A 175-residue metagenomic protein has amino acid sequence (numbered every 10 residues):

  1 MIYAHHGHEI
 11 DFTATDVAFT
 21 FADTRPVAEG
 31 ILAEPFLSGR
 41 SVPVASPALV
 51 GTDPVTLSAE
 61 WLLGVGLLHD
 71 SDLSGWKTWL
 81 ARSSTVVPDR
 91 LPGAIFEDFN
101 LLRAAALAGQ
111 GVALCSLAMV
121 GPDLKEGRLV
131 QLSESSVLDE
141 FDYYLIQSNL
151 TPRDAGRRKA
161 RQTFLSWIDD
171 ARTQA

Functional and structural regions predicted by a protein language model:
M1-P26: Central regulatory/effector-binding core of bacterial HTH transcription factors
H5, T20-T24, S46-P47, D98 (+1 more regions): Beta->alpha turn/N-cap motifs
E9-D11, L32-P35, S58-E60, T85-V86 (+1 more regions): Short secondary-structure boundary/capping segments
T13-T20, S41, A106-V112: Alpha-to-beta junction loops
A28-L67: Flexible hinge/capping segments at coil-to-helix
V65-S84: Secondary-structure junction motif
V87-Q131, L138: Hydrophobic hinge/microswitch elements
L117-E126, E134-A175: C-terminal effector-binding regulatory domain of bacterial HTH transcription factors
